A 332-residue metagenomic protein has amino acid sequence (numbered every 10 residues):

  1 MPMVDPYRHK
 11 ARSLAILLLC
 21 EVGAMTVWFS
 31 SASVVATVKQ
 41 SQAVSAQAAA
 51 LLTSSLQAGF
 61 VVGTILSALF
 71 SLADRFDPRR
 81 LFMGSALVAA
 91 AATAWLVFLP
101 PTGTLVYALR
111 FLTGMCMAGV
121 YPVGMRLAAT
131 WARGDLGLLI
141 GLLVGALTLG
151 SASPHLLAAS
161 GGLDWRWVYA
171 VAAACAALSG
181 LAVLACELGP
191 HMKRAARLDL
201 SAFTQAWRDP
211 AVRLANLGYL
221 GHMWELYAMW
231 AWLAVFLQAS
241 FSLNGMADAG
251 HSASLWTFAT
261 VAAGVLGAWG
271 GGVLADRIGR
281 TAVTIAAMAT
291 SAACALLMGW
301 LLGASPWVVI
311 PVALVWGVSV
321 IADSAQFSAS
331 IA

Functional and structural regions predicted by a protein language model:
P2-Y7, E187-L217: Juxtamembrane intracellular "pre-TM" segments in multi-pass secondary transporters
S31-A32, A211-V265, W269, S328: Extracytoplasmic gate region of multi-pass secondary transporters
S54-F70, F258-G270: Central cavity-lining transmembrane alpha-helices of secondary-active solute carriers, predominantly the Major
T64-T102, A275: Conserved MFS/SLC helix-loop-helix module at the cytosolic interface between two early adjacent transmembrane helices
A92, T104-G119, P306-A322: Hydrophobic core of transmembrane alpha-helices in multi-pass small-molecule transporters, especially MFS/SLC-type
L109-G145: Cytoplasmic helix-loop-helix junction between adjacent transmembrane helices in 12-TM secondary transporters
G134, L142-E187: Helix-loop-helix hairpin linking two adjacent transmembrane segments in secondary transporters
A275-S330: C-terminal transmembrane helical hairpin of 12-TM major facilitator-type secondary transporters
